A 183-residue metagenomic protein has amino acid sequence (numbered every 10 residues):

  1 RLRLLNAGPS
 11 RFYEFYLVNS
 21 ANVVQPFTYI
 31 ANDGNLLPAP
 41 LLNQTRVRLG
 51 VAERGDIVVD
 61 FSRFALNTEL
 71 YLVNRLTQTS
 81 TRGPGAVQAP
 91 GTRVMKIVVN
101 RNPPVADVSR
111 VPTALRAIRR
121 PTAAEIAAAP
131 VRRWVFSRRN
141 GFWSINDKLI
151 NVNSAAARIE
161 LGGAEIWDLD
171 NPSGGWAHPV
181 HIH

Functional and structural regions predicted by a protein language model:
R1-A114: Histidine- and aromatic-rich segments of cupredoxin/plastocyanin-like copper-binding domains
R1-N19, E53-L76, R119-R138, V152-I182: Beta-strand cores of secreted/periplasmic/IMS beta-sandwich domains, seen most often in copper-related folds
A39-N43, K148-A155: Active-site-adjacent structural elements in folded domains
K96-N140: Extracellular/periplasmic ectodomains of large secreted or surface enzymes and adhesion receptors
F142, N146-D147: Eukaryotic Cys/His-coordinated zinc-binding finger proteins and their flanking intrinsically disordered Ser/Pro-rich
